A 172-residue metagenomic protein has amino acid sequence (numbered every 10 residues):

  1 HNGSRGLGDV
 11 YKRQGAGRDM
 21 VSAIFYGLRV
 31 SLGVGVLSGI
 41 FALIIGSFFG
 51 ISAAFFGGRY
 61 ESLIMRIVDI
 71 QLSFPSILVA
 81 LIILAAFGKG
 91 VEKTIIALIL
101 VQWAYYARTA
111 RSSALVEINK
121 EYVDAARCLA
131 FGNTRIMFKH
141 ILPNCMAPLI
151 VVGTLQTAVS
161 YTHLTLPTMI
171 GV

Functional and structural regions predicted by a protein language model:
H1-Y11, H163, T168-V172: Single conserved hydrophobic/aromatic residue that forms the stacking wall/gate of nucleotide- or nucleobase-binding
Q14-L166: Alpha-helical transmembrane segments of integral membrane proteins, especially multi-pass inner/plasma-membrane
